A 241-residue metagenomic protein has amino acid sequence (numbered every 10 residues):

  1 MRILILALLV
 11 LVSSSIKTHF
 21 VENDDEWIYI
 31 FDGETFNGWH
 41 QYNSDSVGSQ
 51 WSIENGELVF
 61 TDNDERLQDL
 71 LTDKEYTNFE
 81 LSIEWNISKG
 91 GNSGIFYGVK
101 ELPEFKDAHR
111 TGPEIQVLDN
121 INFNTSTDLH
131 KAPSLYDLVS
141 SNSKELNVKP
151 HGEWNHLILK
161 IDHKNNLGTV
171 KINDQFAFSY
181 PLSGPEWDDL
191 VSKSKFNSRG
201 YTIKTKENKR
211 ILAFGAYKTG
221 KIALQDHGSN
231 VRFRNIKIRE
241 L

Functional and structural regions predicted by a protein language model:
M1-E22: Bacterial Sec-dependent N-terminal signal peptides
K17-L241: Carbohydrate-interacting regions of secretory-pathway proteins
